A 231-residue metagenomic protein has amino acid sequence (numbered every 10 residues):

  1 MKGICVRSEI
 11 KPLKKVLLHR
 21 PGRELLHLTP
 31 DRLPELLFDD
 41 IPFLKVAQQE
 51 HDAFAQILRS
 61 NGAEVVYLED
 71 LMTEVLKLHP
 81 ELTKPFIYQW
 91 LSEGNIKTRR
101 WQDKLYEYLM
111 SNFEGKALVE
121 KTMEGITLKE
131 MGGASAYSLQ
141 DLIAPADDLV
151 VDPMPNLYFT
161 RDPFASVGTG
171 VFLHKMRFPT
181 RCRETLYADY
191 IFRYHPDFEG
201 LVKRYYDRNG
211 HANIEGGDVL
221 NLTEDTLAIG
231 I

Functional and structural regions predicted by a protein language model:
M1-I231: The feature marks the mature, well-folded catalytic cores of soluble enzymes
